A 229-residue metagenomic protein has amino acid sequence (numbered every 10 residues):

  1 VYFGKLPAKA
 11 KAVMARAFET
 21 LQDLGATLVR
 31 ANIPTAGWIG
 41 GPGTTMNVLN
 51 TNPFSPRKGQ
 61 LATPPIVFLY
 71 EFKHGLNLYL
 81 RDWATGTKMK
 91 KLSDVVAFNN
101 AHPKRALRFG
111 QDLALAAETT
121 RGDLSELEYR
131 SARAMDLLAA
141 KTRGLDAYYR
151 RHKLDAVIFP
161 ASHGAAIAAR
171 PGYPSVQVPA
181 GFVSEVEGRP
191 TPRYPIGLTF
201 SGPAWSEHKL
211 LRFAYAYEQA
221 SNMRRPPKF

Functional and structural regions predicted by a protein language model:
V1-L6, G40: Short hydrophobic beta-strand segments
Y2, L49-A140, E187-L198: Short helix-loop capping/hinge segments that flank enzyme active sites or metal/cofactor-binding pockets
G4-M14, T63-I66: Active-site pocket-shaping loop/turn-to-helix segments
A10-A15, T20, T35, N52 (+2 more regions): Glycine-rich, small-residue loops and helix-cap segments that act as flexible hinges at active-site edges
A17-T20, L24-T27, L78-G86, F98 (+2 more regions): Structured segments of extracytoplasmic/periplasmic soluble domains in secreted or envelope-associated proteins
G25-P34, T87-S93, R225-K228: Flexible, glycine/charged-enriched surface loops at secondary-structure junctions
A26-F54: Short connector loops at secondary-structure junctions
P42-G43, L76, L145: Generic hydrophobic alpha-helical segments
